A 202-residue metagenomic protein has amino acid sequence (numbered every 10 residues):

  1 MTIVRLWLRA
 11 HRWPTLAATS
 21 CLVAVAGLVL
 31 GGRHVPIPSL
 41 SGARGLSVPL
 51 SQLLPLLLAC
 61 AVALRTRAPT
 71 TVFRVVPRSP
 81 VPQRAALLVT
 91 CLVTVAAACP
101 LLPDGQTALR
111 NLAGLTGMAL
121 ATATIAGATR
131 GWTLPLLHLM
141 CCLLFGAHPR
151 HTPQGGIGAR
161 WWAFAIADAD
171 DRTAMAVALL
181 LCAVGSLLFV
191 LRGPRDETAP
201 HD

Functional and structural regions predicted by a protein language model:
M1-S47, L120, T124, C141 (+2 more regions): Hydrophobic alpha-helical transmembrane segments
V4, L57, T152-G155: Residue-level signal for the start and early helices of compact helical domains
A24-G27, G31-R67, Q83-C142: Secretory targeting signals
T71: Flexible, acidic active-site loops/lids enriched in D/E/S/T/G that coordinate Mg2+ and/or position polar
R74-P80: Short helix-to-coil transition segments within interhelical loops that connect adjacent transmembrane helices
C99-A108, P149-A163: Interfacial aromatic-anchored transmembrane helix boundaries in multi-pass membrane proteins
P135-H148, Q154-G156: Hydrophobic membrane-spanning alpha-helices of multi-pass integral membrane proteins
